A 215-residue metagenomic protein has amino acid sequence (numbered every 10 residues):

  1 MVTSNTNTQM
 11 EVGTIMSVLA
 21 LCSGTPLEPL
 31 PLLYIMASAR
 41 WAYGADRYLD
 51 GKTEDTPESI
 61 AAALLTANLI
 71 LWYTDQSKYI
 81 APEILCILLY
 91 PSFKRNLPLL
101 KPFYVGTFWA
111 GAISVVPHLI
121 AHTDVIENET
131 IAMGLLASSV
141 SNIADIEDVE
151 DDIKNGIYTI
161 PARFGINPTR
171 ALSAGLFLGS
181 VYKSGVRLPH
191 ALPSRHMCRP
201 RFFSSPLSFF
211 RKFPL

Functional and structural regions predicted by a protein language model:
V2-L19, G106-W109: The first (N-terminal) embedded transmembrane alpha-helix
I15-Y34, N68-Y79, I113-I131, K183-A191: Helix-coil boundary and interhelical linker segments in multi-pass alpha-helical membrane proteins
C22, P102-I153: Functional transmembrane core segments of multi-pass inner-membrane proteins
I35, A39-T66, L71-W72, A137-S180: Solvent-exposed interhelical
I35, Y43, T53-A121: Intramembrane alpha-helical segments
A37-L49, E83-R95, G111, A132-V149 (+1 more regions): Transmembrane alpha-helical segments that form the membrane-embedded catalytic/substrate-channel core of multi-pass
Y48-T56, P98-G106, T123-E127, I146-I157 (+1 more regions): A cytosolic-side transmembrane-helix exit/cap motif
T53-I60, P168, V186-L215: Extended hydrophobic alpha-helices typical of membrane-associated regions
